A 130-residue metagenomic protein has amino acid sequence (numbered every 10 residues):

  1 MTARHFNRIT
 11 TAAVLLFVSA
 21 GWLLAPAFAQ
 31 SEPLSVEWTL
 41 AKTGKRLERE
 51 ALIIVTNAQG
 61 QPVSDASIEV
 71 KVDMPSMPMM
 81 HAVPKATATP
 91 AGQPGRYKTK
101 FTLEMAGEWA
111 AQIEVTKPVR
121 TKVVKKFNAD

Functional and structural regions predicted by a protein language model:
T2-V14, A20: Bacterial N-terminal signal peptides that target proteins for export
I9-A13, A27, I54: Intrinsically disordered, low-complexity segments enriched in polar/charged small residues
F17-A27: C-terminal segment of classical bacterial N-terminal signal peptides
F28-D130: Contiguous segments within soluble domain cores/interaction surfaces
